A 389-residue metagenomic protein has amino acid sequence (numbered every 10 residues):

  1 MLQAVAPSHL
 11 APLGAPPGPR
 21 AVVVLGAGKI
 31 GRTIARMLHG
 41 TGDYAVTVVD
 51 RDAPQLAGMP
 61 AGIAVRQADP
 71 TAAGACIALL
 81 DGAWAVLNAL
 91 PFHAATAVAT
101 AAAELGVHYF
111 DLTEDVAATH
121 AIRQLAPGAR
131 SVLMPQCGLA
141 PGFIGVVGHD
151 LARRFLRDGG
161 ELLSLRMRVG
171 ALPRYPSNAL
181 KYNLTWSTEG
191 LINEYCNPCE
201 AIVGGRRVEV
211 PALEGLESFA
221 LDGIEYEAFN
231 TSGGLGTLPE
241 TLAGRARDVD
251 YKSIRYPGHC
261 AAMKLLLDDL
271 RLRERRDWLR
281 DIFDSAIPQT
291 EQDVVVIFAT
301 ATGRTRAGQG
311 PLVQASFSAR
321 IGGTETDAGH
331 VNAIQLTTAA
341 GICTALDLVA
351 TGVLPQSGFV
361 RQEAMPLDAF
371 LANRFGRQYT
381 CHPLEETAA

Functional and structural regions predicted by a protein language model:
L2-L10, R154-A389: C-terminal catalytic/substrate-binding lobe primarily of soluble NAD(P)-dependent oxidoreductases
V22-G26: Conserved N-terminal Rossmann-fold NAD(P)-binding element of oxidoreductases
G31-R32: N-terminal Rossmann-fold NAD(P) dinucleotide-binding loop
D52-Q55, V116: Helix N-cap at the beta1-alpha1 junction of Rossmann-like dinucleotide-binding domains, i.e., the first residues
P60-A72: Rossmann-fold cofactor-recognition segment
P70-G82: Conserved Rossmann-fold cofactor-binding substructure of NAD(P)-dependent oxidoreductases
G74, A85-A102, V116-A118: Beta-loop-alpha module in the N-terminal Rossmann-like domain of NAD(P)-dependent dehydrogenases, especially those
L112-P135: Rossmann-fold NAD(P)-binding glycine/threonine-rich loop
